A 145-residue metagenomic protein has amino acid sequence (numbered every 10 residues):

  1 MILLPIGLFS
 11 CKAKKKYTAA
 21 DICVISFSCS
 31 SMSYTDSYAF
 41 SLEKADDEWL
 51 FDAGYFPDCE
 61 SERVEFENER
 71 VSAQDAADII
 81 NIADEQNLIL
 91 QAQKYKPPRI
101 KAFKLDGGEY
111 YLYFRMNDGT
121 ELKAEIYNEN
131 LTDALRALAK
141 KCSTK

Functional and structural regions predicted by a protein language model:
M1-F9: Sec-dependent bacterial lipoprotein signal peptides
C11-M32, S37, Q93-K145: Short, well-ordered, aromatic-rich surface patches in folded extracellular/luminal domains
A39-E43, F66-E69, L112: Hydrophobic/aromatic beta-strand elements that line small-molecule binding cavities or substrate pockets in beta-rich
S41-L50, N117-D118: Short, solvent-exposed coil/turn segments at beta-strand boundaries
E48-A53, K123: Short hydrophobic/aromatic-rich beta-strand segments that constitute the beta-sheet cores of beta-sandwich/beta-barrel
G54-F66: Acidic/histidine-rich, surface-exposed loop or edge segments in extracytoplasmic proteins
R63-Y95: Mature extracytoplasmic domains of secretory-pathway proteins
